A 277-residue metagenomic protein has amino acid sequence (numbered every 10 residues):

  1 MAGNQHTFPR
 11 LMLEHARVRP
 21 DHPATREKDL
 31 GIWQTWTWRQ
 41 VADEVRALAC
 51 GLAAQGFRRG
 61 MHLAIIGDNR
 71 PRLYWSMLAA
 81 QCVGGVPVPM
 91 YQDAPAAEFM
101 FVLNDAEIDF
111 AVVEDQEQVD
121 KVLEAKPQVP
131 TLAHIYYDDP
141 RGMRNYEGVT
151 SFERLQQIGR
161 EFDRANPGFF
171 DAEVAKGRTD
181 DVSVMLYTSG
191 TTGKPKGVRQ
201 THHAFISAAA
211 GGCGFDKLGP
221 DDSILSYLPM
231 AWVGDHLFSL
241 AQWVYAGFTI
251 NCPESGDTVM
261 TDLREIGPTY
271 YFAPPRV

Functional and structural regions predicted by a protein language model:
A2-N4, T25-R70, Y74-L78, P95-M100 (+2 more regions): Conserved AMP-binding/adenylate-forming core of the ANL superfamily
L11-W36, M143: AMP-dependent adenylate-forming
P20-P23, E153-Y187, K194, K217-S223: Conserved pre-ATP/AMP-binding loop-to-beta segment of ANL
T35-R39, A175-K176, S183-A209: Conserved AMP-binding A3 loop
A64-I66, L73, M77, Q81-D120 (+2 more regions): Short beta-strand->loop structural element characteristic of the AMP-binding/adenylate-forming
D68, A111-L123, P268-V277: Adenylate-forming
E117-R178: ANL superfamily adenylate-forming
I206-S226, M230-V277: Conserved AMP-binding/adenylation subdomain of ANL enzymes
